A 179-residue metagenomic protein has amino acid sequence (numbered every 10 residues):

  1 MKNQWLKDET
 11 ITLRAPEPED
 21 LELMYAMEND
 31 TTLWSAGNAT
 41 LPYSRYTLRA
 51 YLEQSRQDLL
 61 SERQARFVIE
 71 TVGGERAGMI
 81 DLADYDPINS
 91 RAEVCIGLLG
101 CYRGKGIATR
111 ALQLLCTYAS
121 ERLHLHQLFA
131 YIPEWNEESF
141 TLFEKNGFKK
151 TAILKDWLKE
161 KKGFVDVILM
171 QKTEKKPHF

Functional and structural regions predicted by a protein language model:
M1-T12, P16-L21, D30, T71-F179: Acyl-donor (CoA/ACP) binding surface of acyl/acetyltransferases
M27: Conserved catalytic core of Hanks-type protein kinase domains
T32-Q54: Conserved GNAT-fold acetyl-CoA-binding loop/helix
S35-G37, Q64, V167: Short, hydrophobic secondary-structure boundary micro-motifs
T40-L41, Q64, K159: Sparse recognition of residues in long alpha-helices and their boundaries
Y51, R63-A65, G78: Generic hydrophobic, aliphatic-rich segments that mediate packing or membrane embedding
S55-V68: A short helix-loop-beta-strand connector motif used in the catalytic cores of GNAT acetyltransferases and, in some
